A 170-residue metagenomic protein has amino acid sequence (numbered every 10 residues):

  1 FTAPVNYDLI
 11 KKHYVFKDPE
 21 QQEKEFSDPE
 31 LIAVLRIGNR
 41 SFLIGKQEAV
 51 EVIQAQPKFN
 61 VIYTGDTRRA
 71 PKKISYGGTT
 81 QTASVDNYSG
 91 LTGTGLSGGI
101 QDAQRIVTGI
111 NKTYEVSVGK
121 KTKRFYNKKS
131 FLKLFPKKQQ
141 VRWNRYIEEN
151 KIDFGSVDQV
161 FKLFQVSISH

Functional and structural regions predicted by a protein language model:
F1-K123: Aromatic-patch recognition
K123-H170: Long, compositionally biased interface segments
